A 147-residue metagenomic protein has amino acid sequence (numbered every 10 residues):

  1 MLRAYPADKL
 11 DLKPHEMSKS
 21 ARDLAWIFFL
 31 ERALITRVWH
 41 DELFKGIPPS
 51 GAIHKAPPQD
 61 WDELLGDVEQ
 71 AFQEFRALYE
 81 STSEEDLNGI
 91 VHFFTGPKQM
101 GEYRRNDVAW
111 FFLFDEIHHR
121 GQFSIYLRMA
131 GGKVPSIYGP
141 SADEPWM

Functional and structural regions predicted by a protein language model:
M1, A56-F93, M100-R120, I125-Y126: Acidic/histidine-rich alpha-helical segments that form the ligand environment of transition-metal centers
M1-L2, L10: Short, Lys/Arg-rich amphipathic segments at extreme N-termini
A7-I53, F94-M147: Short, contiguous alpha-helical
